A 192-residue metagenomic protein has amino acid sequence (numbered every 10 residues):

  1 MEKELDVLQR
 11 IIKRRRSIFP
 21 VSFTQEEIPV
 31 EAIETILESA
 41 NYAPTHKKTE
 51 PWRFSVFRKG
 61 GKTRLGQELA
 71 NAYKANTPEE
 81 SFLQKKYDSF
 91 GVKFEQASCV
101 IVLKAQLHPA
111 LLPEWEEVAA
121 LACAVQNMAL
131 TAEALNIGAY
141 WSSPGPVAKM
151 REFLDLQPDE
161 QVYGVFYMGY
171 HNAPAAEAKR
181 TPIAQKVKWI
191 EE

Functional and structural regions predicted by a protein language model:
M1-Q96, E192: N-terminal amphipathic, basic helical "cap/leader" segment at the start of enzyme domains
E2-I12, G164-E192: C-terminal helix-cap and adjacent tail motif
A40, I101, L107-F153: Small-aliphatic-rich amphipathic alpha-helix that forms the alpha element of a beta-alpha
T49-W52, A134, Y163: Short secondary-structure junction motifs
K59-G61, Q106-H108, Y170-A173, E192: Short loop segments at secondary-structure junctions
Q96-V102: A structural motif
F153-Y163: Short, electropositive alpha-helical surface patch
